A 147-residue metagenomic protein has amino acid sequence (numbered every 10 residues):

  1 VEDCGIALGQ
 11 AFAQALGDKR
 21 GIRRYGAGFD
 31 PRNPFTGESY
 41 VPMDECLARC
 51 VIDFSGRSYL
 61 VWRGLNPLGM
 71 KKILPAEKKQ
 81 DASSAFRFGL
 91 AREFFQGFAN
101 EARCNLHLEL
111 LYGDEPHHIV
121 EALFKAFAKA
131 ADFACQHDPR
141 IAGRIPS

Functional and structural regions predicted by a protein language model:
V1-S147: Structural preference for solvent-exposed beta-strand-turn elements and adjacent flexible terminal/loop segments within
